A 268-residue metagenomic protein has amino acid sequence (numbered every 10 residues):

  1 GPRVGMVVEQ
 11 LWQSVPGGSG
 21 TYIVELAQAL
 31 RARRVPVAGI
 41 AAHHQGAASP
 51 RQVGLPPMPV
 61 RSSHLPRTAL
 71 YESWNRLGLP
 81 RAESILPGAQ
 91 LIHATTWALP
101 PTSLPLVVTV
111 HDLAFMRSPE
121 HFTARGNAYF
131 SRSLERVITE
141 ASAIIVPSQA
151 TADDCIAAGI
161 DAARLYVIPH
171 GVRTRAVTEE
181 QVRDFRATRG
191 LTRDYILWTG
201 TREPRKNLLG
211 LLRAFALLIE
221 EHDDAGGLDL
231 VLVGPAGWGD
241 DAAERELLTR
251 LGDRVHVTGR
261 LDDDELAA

Functional and structural regions predicted by a protein language model:
G1-A268: Carbohydrate transferase catalytic cores enriched for Leloir-type hexosyltransferases
